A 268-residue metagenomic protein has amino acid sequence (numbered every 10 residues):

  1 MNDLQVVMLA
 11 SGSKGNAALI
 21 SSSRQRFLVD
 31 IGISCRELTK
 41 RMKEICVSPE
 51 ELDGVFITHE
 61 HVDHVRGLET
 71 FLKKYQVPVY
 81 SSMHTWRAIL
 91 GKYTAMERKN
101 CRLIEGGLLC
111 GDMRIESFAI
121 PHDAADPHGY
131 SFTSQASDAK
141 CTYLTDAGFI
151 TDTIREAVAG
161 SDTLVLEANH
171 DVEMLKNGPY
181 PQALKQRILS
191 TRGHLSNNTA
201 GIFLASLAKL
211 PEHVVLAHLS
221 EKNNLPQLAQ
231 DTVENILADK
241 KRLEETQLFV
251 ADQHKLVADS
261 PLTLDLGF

Functional and structural regions predicted by a protein language model:
M1-I45, H128-T145, T163: Conserved beta-strand hairpin/beta-sheet module of binuclear metal-dependent hydrolase folds, prominently
V29-G32, L52-E60, Y80-M83, T142-T145 (+3 more regions): Active-site neighborhood of phospho(di)ester-bond hydrolases with catalytic His/Asp-centered motifs
C35-S81: Active-site metal-binding motif and surrounding structural segment of the metallo-beta-lactamase
C46-S48, T94-E97, A136, A208-K209 (+1 more regions): Short helix-capping segments at alpha-helix termini
V62-V65, W86-A88, A124-A125, I150-D152 (+2 more regions): Active-site environment of divalent metal-dependent phosphoester hydrolases
R66-Y75, L90-K92, L225-D231: Metal-dependent catalytic neighborhoods of phosphoester/phosphodiester hydrolases
M83-D138: Metallo-beta-lactamase
D152-A251: Cap/insert and terminal regions of metallo-dependent hydrolase folds
